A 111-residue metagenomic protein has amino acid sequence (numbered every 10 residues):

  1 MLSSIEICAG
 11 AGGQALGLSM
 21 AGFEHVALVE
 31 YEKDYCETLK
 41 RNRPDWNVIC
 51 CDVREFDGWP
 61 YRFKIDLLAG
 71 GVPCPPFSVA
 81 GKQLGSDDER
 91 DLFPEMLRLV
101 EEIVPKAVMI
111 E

Functional and structural regions predicted by a protein language model:
M1-E111: Conserved active-site and SAM-binding loop architecture of S-adenosyl-L-methionine-dependent nucleic-acid
